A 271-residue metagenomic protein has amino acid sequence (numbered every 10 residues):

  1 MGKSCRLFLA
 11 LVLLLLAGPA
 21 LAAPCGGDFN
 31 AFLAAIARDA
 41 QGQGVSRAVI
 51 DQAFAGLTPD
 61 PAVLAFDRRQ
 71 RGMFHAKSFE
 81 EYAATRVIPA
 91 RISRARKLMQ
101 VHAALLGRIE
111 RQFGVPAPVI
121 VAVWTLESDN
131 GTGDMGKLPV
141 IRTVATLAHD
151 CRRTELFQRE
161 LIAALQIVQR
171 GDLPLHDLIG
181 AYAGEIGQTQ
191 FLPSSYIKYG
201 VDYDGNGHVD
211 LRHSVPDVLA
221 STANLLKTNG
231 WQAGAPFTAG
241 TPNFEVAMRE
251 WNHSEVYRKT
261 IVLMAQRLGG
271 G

Functional and structural regions predicted by a protein language model:
M1-L9: Bacterial N-terminal signal peptides that target proteins for export
A17-P19: N-terminal signal peptide c-region/cleavage motif recognized by signal peptidases
A22-D28: Cleaved targeting-peptide boundary
D28-R47, D51: Mature N-terminal segment immediately following signal peptide/propeptide cleavage in secreted/periplasmic
V45-G271: Catalytic glycan-binding domains that act on GlcNAc-containing polysaccharides
